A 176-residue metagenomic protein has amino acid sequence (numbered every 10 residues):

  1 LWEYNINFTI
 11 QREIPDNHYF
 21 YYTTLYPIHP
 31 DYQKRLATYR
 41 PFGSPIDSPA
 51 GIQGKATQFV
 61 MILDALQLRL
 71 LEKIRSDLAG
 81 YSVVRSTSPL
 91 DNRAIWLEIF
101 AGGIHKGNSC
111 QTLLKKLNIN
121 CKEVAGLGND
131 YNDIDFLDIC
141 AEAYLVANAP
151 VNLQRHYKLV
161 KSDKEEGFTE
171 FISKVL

Functional and structural regions predicted by a protein language model:
Y4-N7, Q11-A125, I134: Conserved acidic, metal-coordinating active-site core of Asp-based, Mg2+-dependent phosphoryl-transfer enzymes
L97-L176: Mg2+-dependent phosphoryl-transfer enzymes with acidic/Ser/Thr/Gly-rich catalytic loops
